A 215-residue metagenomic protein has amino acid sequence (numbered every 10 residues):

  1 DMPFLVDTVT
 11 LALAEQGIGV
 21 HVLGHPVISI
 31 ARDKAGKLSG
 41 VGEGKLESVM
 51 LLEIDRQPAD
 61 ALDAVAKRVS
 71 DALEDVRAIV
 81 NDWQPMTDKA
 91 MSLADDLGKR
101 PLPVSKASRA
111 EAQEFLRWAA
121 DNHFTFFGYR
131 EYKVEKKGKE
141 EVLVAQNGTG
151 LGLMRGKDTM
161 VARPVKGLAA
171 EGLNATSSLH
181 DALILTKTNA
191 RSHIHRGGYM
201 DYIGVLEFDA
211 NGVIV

Functional and structural regions predicted by a protein language model:
D1, L11-A14, P26, D60-V215: Charge-rich interaction surfaces and accessory domains that mediate macromolecular binding and assembly
D1, L46-R56, V215: Short, hydrophobic beta-strand segments
D1-L5, V9-G36: Nucleic acid-processing catalytic cores of prokaryotic defense/repair systems
L5, V9, Q16-G19, L46-M50 (+2 more regions): Generic hydrophobic, aliphatic-rich segments that mediate packing or membrane embedding
H21-V22, V49-E53, D201-E207: Ordered hydrophobic segments in well-structured contexts
V22-G24, S29-K37, G42-V49, D63-A64 (+1 more regions): Catalytic or ion-translocation cores adjacent to nucleophile or general acid/base/metal-coordination motifs in diverse
